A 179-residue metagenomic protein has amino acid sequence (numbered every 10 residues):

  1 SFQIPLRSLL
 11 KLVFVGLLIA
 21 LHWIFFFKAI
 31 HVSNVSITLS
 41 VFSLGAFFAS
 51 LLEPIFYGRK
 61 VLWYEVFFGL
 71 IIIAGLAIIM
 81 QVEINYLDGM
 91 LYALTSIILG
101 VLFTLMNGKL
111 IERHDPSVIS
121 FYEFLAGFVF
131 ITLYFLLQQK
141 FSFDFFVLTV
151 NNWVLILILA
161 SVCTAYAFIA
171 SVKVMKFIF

Functional and structural regions predicted by a protein language model:
S1, I37, L102-F128, F145: Juxtamembrane helix-loop-helix junctions in multi-pass membrane proteins
S1-F14: Membrane-helix interface linkers and caps
V13-V32, I78, L94-M106, Y134-F179: Hydrophobic alpha-helical transmembrane segments of multi-pass membrane transport proteins, especially secondary
F27-G58, S96, I178-F179: Specific alpha-helical transmembrane segments that line the substrate/conduction pathway and gating interfaces
A29, I55-Y57, L110, I119 (+2 more regions): Hydrophobic/aromatic residues within transmembrane alpha-helices of multi-pass small-molecule transporters
V41-L44, Y64-F67, T95, Y122-A126: Hydrophobic core positions of alpha-helical segments in small-molecule transporters and transporter systems
F47, I73, V101, F128-V129: Small-residue-rich packing faces within the transmembrane alpha-helices of Major Facilitator Superfamily
V61-M80, I131: Hydrophobic transmembrane alpha-helices of multi-pass small-molecule transport proteins
